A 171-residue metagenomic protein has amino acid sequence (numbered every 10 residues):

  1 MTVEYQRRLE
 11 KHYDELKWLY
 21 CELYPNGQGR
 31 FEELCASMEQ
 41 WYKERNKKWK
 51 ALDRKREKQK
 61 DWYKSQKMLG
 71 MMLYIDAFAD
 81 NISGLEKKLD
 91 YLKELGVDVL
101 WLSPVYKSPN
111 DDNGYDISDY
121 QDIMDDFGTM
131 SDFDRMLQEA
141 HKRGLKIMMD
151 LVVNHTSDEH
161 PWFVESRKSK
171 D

Functional and structural regions predicted by a protein language model:
M1-D171: Acidic/aromatic-lined carbohydrate-recognition and catalytic surfaces of CAZymes acting on diverse glycans
